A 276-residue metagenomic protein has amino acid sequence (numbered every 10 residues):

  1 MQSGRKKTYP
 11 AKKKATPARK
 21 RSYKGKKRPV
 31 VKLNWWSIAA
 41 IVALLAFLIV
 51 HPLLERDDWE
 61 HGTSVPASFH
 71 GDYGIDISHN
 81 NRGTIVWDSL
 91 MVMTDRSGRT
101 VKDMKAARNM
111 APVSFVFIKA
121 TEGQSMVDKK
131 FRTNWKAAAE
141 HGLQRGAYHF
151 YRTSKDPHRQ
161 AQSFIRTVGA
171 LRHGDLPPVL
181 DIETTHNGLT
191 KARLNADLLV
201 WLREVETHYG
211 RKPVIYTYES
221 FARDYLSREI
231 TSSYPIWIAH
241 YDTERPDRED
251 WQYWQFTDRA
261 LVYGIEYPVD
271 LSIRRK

Functional and structural regions predicted by a protein language model:
M1-K32: N-terminal Lys/Arg-rich, disordered targeting/topogenic segments
K20-L33, L45-G123: Boundary/entry segment of secreted carbohydrate-active catalytic domains
E55-T94, T231-K276: Functionally critical loop-and-helix segments that line ligand-binding/catalytic clefts of soluble enzyme domains
Y73-D76, S114-K119, R145-H149, L176-D181 (+3 more regions): Structural recognition of the beta-strand scaffold that forms the well-ordered cores of secreted hydrolase catalytic
D76-M91, T121-K130, Y151-Q160, H186-T190 (+1 more regions): Acidic-and-aromatic substrate-binding clefts and catalytic sites of carbohydrate-active enzymes
M126-H149: Aromatic-lined substrate-binding rim segments of carbohydrate-active enzymes
H141-D156, L171-L189: Metal-dependent polysaccharide deacetylase catalytic core of the NodB/CE4 family, i.e., the active-site-bearing domain
P177-D247: Catalytic domains of cell-wall/extracellular-matrix polysaccharide-remodeling enzymes, centered on de-N-acetylation
